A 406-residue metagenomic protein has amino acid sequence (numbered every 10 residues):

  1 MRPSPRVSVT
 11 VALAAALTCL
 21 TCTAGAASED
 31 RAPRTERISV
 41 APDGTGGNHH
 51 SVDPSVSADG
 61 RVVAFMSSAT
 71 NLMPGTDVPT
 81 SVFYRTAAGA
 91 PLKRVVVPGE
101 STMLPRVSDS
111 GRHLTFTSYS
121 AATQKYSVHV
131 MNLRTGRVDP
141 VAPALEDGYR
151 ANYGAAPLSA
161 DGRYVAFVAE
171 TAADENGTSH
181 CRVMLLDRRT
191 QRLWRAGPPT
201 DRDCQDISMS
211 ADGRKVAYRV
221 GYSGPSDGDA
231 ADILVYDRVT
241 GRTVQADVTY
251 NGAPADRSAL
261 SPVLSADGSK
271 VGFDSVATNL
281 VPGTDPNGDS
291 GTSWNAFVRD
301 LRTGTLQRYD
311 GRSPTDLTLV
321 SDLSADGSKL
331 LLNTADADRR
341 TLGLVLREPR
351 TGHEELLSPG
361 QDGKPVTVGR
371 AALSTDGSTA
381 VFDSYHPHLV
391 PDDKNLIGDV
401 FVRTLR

Functional and structural regions predicted by a protein language model:
M1-E29: Secretory targeting and sorting signals
R2-P5, A27-R406: Conserved "turn/edge" positions that cap or connect secondary-structure elements within repeat/scaffolded domains
